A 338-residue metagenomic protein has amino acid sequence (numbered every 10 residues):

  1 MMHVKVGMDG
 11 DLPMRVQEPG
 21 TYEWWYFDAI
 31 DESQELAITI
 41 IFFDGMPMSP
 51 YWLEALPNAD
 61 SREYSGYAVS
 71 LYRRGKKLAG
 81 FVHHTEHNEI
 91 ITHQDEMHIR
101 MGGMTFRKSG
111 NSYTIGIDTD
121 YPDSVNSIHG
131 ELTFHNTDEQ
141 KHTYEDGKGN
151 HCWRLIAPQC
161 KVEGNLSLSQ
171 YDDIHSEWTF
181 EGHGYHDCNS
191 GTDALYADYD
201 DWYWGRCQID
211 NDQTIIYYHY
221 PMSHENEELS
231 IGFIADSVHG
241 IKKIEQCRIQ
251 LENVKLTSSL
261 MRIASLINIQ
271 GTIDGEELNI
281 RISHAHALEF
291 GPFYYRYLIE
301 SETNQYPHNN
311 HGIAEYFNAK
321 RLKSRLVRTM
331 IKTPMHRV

Functional and structural regions predicted by a protein language model:
M1-V338: Structured soluble/peripheral alpha/beta segments that form catalytic or ligand/cofactor-binding pockets
